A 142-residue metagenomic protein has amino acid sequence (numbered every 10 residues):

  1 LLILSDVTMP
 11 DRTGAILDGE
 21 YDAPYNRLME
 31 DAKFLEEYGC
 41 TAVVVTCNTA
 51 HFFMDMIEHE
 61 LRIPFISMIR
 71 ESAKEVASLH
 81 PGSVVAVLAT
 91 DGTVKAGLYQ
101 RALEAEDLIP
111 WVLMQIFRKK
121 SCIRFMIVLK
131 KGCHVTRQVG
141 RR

Functional and structural regions predicted by a protein language model:
L1-R142: Non-catalytic structural scaffold of enzyme domains
